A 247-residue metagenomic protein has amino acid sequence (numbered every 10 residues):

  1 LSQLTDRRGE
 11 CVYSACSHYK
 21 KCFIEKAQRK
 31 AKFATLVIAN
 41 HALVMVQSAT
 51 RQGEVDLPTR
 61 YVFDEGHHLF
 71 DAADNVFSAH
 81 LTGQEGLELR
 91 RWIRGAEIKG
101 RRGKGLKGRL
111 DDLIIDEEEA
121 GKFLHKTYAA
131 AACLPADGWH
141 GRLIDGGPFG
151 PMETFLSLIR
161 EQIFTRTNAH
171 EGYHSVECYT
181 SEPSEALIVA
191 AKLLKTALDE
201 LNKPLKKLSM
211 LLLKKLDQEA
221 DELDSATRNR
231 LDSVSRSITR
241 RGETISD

Functional and structural regions predicted by a protein language model:
L1-K20, R29-K32, S48-R60, E65-D247: Conserved coupling segment at the C-terminus of the helicase ATP-binding
I24: Phosphate/Mg2+-binding loops and adjacent switch elements in nucleotide/diphosphate-handling enzyme cores
A31-V46: Conserved two-lobed SF2 helicase motor
